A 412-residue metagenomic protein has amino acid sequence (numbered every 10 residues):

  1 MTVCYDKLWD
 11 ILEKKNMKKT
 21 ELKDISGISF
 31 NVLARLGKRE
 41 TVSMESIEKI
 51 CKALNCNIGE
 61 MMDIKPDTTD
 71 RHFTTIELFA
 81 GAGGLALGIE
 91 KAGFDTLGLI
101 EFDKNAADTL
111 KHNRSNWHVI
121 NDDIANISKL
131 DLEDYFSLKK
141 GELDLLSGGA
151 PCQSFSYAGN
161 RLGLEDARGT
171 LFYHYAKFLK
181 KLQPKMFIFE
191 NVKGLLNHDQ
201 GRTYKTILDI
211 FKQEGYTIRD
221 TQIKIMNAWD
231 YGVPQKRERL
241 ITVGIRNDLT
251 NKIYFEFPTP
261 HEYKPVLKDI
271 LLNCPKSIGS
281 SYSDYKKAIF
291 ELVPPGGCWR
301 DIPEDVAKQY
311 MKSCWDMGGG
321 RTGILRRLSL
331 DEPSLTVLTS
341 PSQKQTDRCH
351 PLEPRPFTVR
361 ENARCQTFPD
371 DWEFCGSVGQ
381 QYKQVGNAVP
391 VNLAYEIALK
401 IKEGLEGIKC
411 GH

Functional and structural regions predicted by a protein language model:
M1-T20, I25: A short, Lys/Arg-rich alpha-helix, primarily the initiator
E21, V32, S46, E60: Residues in the helix-turn-helix
G27-V42, P66: Recognition helix of helix-turn-helix/homeodomain-like DNA-binding domains that insert into the DNA major groove
R39-K52: Short, basic-rich loop-to-helix N-cap that marks the start of a DNA-contacting helix
N55-T68: Short C-terminal boundary/hinge segments that cap the last helix of small helical domains
I76-A125: SAM cofactor-binding core of SAM-dependent methyltransferases, primarily the Rossmann-like beta-alpha-beta module
L130-L143, C152-I324: Class I S-adenosyl-L-methionine
K287-H412: C-terminal target-recognition/interaction regions appended to catalytic cores
